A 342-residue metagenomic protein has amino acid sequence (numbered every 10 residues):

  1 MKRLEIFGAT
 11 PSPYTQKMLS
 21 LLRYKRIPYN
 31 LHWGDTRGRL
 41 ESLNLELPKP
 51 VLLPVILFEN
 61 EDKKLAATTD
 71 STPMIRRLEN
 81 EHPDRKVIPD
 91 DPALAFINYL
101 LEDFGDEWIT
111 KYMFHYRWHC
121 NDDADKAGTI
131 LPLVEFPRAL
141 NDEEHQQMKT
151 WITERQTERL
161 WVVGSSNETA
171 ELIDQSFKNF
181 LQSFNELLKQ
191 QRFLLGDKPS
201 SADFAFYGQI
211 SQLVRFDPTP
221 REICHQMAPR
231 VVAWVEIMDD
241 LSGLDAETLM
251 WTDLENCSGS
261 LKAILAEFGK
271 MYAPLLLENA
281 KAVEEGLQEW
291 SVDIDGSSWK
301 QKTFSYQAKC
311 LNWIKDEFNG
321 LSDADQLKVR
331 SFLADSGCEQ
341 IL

Functional and structural regions predicted by a protein language model:
M1-E143, L194, V214-R215, E267-L342: GST-like domain detector, emphasizing the conserved glutathione-binding G-site in the N-terminal thioredoxin-like
Y14, M18, I173-F180, F184-L187 (+5 more regions): Alpha-helical packing segments of well-folded alpha/beta enzyme cores
D70, L172, S176, R230: Soluble or luminal CAZymes and related metallo-dependent hydrolases
D106, L181-N185, D239: Structural signal for well-ordered, non-membrane alpha-helices
D123-D174: Divalent-metal (Mg2+/Mn2+/Ca2+)-assisted nucleotide/phosphate chemistry catalytic cores
L160-G196: Short N-terminal edge-element motif at the start of the domain
L194-V214: GST superfamily/GST-like fold recognition
Y207-S298: Active-site/pore-lining binding-face segments in mid-to-C-terminal subdomains
